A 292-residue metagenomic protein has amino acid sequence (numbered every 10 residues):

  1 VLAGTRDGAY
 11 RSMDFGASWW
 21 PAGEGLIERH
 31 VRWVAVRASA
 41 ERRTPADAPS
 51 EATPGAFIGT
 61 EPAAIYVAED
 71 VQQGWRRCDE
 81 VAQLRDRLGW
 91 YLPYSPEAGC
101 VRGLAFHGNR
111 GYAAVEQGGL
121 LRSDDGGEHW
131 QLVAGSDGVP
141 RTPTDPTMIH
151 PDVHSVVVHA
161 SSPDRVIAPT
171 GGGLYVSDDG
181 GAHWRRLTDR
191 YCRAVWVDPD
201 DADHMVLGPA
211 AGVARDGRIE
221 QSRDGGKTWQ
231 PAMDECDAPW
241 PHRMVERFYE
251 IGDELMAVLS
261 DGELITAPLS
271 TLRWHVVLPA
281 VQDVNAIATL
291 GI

Functional and structural regions predicted by a protein language model:
V1-I292: Extracellular glycan-interacting surfaces
